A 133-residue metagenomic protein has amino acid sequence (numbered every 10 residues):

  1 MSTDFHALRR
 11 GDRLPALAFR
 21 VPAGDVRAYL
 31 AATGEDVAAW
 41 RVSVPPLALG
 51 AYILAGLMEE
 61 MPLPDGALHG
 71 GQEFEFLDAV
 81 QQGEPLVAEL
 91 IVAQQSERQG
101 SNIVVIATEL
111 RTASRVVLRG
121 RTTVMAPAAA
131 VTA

Functional and structural regions predicted by a protein language model:
M1-G71, V131-T132: Hot-dog-fold acyl-thioester-processing enzymes
T3-F5, V80-A133: HotDog/MaoC-like acyl-thioester-processing domains
A18, E73, R119-T123: Well-ordered beta-strand positions in beta-sheet-rich domains
A39-V42, G66, D78-A79, E84 (+1 more regions): Short histidine-centered beta-strand/loop micro-motifs that create catalytic or ligand/metal-coordination sites
G71-L77, I91-V92: Short structured motifs
